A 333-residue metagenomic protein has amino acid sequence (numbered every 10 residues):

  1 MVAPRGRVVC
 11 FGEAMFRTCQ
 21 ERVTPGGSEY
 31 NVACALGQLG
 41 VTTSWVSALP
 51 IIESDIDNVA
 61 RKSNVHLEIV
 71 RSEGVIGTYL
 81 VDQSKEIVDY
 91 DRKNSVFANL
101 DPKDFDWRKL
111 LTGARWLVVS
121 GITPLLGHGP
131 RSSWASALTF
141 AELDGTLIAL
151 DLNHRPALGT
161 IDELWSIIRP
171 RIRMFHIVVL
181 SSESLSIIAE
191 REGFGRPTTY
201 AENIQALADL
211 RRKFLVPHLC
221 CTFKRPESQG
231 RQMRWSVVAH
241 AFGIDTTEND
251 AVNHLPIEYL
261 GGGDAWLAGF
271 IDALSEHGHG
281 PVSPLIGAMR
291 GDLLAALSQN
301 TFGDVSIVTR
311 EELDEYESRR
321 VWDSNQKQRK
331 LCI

Functional and structural regions predicted by a protein language model:
M1-V65, K103, L255-Y259, K327-I333: Glycine-rich phosphate/adenosyl-contacting loop at the front of the ribokinase-like
G6, F140-L147, F214-H218: A short helix->loop->beta-strand "cap" motif at the edges of active sites that frequently abuts
A14, I122, L152, A265: Active-site metal-binding loops of divalent metal-dependent hydrolases
E21-R22, T123-S132, T160, I188-E192: Glycine/threonine-rich flexible loop motifs
T43-P124, L313-I333: Conserved N-terminal subdomain of the carbohydrate kinase-like
S132-G145, S166-M174: Catalytic-core regions built around general acid/base machinery
L158-F242: Conserved phosphate/ATP/ADP-binding segment of small-molecule kinases
D245-I333: Conserved post-catalytic alpha-helical subdomain immediately downstream of the catalytic base and nucleotide-binding
